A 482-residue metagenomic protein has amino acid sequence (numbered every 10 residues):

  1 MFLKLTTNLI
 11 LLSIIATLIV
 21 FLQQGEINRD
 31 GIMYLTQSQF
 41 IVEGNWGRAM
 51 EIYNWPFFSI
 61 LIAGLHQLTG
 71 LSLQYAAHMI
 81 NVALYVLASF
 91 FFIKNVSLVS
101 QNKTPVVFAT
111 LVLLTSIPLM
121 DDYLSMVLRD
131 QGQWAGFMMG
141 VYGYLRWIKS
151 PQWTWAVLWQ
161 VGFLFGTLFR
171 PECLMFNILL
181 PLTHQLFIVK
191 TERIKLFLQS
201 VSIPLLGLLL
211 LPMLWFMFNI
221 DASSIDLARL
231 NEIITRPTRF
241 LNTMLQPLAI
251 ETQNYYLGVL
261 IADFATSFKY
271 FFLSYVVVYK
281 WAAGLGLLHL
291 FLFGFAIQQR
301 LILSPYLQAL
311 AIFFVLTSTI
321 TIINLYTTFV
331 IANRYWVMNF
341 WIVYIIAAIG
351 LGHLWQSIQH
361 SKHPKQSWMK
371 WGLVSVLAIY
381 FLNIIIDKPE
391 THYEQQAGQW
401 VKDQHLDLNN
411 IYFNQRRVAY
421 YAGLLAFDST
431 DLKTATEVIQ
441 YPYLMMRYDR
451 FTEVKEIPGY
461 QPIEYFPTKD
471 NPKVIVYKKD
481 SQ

Functional and structural regions predicted by a protein language model:
T7-I10, F108, V161, I178 (+4 more regions): Signature aromatic-anchored transmembrane alpha helix within multi-pass, membrane-resident enzymes that catalyze glycan
Q23-Q37, A49-G64, L71-S72, I225-L227 (+1 more regions): Extracytoplasmic catalytic/substrate-binding loops of multi-pass membrane glycan-assembly enzymes
M33, L198-L290: Membrane-lumen/periplasm interface segments of specific transmembrane helices in polyprenyl phosphate-linked
V42, V96, Y144, G372-A426 (+1 more regions): Membrane-embedded, lumen/periplasm-facing catalytic core of multi-pass transferases that use lipid-linked donors
N54-W55, D122-G132: Short acidic/glycine- and proline-prone juxtamembrane loop motifs at membrane-interface regions of multi-pass membrane
P56, I60, G70-L87, Y279-A282: Loop-to-helix entry region of an early transmembrane alpha helix in multi-pass inner-membrane enzymes
M79-S100, A135, M139-G140, G294: Transmembrane-helix motifs of polytopic, lipid-linked glycan transferases
D130, G136-M138, F169, M175 (+2 more regions): Hydrophobic/aromatic-rich transmembrane helices and adjacent perimembrane loops
